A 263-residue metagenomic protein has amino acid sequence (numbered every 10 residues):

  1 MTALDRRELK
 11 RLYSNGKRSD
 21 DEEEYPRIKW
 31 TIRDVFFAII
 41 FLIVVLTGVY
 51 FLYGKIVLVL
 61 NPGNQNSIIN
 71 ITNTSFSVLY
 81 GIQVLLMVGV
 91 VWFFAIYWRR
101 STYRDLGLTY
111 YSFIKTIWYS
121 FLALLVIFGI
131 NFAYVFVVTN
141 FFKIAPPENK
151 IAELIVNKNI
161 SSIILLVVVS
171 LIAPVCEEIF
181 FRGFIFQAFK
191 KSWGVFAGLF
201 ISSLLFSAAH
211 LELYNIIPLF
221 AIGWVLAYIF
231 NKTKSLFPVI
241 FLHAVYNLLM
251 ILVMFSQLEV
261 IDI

Functional and structural regions predicted by a protein language model:
M1-D105, K115, L248-I263: N-terminal, membrane-interfacial amphipathic/helix-forming hydrophobic leader that caps and precedes the first
F51-G54, F196-I263: Functionally important transmembrane alpha-helices
V59-S77, R100-A173, V260-I263: Juxtamembrane helix-loop-helix connectors linking adjacent transmembrane helices in multi-pass membrane enzymes
G81-L86, V167, I217-V225: Membrane-embedded alpha-helical segments of multi-pass membrane proteins, especially the transmembrane helices
V90-I96, N131, V135, V169 (+3 more regions): Structural signal for membrane-spanning alpha-helices in multi-pass inner-membrane proteins, emphasizing helix cores
S112-I117, N159-I163, S192-F200, K232-F237: Membrane-helix interface segments
V175-F180, F184-I185, E212, V245 (+1 more regions): Active-site His/Glu-centered metal-binding helix of metallohydrolases
R182-S192, I251-Q257: Membrane-interfacial alpha-helical segments at the cytosolic side of multi-pass membrane proteins
